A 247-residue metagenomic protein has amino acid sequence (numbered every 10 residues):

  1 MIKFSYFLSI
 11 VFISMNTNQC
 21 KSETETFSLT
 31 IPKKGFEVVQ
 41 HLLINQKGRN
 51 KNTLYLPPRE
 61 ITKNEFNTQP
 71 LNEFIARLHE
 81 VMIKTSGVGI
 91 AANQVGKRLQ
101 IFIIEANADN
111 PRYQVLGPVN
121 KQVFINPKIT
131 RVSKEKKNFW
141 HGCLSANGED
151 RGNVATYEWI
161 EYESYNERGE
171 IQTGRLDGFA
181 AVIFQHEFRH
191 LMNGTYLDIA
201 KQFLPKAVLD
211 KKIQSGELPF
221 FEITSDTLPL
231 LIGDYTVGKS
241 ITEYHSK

Functional and structural regions predicted by a protein language model:
I2-I10: Sec-dependent signal peptide recognition, specifically the positively charged N-region followed immediately by
S5, N18-C20: Residue-level detector of intrinsically disordered/flexible regions characterized by low predicted structural confidence
I10-N18: Hydrophobic h-region of N-terminal signal peptides that target proteins for export in Gram-negative bacteria
C20-K247: Positively charged
